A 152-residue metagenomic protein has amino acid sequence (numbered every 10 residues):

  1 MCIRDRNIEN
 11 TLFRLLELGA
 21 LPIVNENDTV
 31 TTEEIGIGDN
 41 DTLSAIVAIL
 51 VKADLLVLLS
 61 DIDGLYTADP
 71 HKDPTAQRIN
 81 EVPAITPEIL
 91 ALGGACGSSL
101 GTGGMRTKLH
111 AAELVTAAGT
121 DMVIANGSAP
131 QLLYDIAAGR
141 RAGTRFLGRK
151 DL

Functional and structural regions predicted by a protein language model:
R4-L152: C-terminal catalytic "cap/lid" subdomain
